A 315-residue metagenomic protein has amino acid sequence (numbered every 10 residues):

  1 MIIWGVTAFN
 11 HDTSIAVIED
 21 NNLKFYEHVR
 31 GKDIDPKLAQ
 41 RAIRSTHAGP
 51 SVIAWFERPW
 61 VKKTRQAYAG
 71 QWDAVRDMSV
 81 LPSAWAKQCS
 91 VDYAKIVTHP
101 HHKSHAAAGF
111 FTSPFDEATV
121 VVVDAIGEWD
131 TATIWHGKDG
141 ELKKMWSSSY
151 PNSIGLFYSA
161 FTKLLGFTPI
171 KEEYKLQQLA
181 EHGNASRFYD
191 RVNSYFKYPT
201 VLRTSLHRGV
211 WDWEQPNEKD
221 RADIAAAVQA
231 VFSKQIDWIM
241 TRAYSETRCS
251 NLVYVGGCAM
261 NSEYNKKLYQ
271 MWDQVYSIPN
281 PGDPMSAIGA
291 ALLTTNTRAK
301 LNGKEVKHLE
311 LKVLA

Functional and structural regions predicted by a protein language model:
M1-A315: Short acidic/glycine-rich loops and adjacent helix/strand connectors that line catalytic pockets where negatively
